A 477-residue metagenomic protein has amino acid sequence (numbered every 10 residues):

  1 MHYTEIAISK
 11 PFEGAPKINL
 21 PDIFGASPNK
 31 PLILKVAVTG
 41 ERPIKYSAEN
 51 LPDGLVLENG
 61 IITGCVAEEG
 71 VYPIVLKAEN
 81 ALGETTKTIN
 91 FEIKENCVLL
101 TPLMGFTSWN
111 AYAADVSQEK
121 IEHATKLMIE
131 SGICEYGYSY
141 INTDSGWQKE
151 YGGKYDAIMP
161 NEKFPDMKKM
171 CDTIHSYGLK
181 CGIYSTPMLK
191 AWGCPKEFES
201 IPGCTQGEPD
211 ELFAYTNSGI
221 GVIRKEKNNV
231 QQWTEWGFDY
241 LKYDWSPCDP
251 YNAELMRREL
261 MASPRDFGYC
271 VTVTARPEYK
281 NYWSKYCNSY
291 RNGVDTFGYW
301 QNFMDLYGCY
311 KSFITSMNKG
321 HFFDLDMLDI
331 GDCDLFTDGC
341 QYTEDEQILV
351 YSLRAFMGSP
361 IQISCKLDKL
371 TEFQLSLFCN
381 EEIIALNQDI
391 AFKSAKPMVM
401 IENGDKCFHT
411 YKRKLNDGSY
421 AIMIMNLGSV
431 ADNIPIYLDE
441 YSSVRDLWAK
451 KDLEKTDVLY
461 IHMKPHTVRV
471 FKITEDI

Functional and structural regions predicted by a protein language model:
H2-P16: Proline/serine/threonine-rich low-complexity linkers at boundaries of modular beta-sandwich domains
A15-P43: Solvent-exposed, low-complexity, repeat-rich "mucin-like" stalks and linkers
G60-E69: Extracellular/luminal low-complexity segments enriched in Ser/Thr/Pro
E122-W245, D249-P250: Aromatic-lined carbohydrate-binding/catalytic grooves of carbohydrate-active enzymes
E211-L212, T216-S218, Y251, A262 (+1 more regions): Glycan-recognition surfaces
R354-S364, N403-E440, H466: Carbohydrate-binding surface patches
K455-I477: C-terminal beta-strand-rich structural cap/linker in extracellular carbohydrate-active enzymes
